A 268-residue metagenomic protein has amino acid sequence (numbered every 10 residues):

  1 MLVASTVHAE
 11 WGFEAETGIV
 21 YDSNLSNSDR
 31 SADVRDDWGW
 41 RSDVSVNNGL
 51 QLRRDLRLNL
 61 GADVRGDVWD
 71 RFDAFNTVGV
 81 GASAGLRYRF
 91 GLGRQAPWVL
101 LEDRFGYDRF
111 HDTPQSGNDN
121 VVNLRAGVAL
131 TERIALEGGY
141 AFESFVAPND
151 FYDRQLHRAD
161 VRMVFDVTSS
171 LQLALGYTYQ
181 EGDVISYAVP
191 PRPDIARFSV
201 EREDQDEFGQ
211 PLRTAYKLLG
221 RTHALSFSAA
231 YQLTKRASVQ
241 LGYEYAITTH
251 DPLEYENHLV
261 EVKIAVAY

Functional and structural regions predicted by a protein language model:
T17-L25, L50, V64-D70, Y88-F90 (+6 more regions): Transmembrane beta-strands of outer-membrane beta-barrel pores
Y21-D43: Surface-exposed strand-loop-strand hairpins of Gram-negative outer-membrane beta-barrel proteins
N24-A32, G61, D70-T77, D108-D119 (+3 more regions): Outer-membrane beta-barrel translocator domains and adjoining extracellular loop/strand segments of Gram-negative
D36-S42, A74-A82, S116-V122, D153-A159 (+2 more regions): Residues that define the transmembrane beta-barrel architecture of outer-membrane proteins
S45-N47, S83-R87, N123-G127, D160-V164 (+2 more regions): Outer-membrane beta-barrel architecture
R53-L58, G91-V99, L130-G138, S169-L175 (+2 more regions): Repeated loop/turn-to-beta-strand initiation elements of outer-membrane beta-barrel proteins
N123-Q210: Detector for outer-membrane/organellar transmembrane beta-barrel domains, recognizing the amphipathic beta-strand
Y231, E256-Y268: Outer-membrane beta-barrel "beta-signal"
